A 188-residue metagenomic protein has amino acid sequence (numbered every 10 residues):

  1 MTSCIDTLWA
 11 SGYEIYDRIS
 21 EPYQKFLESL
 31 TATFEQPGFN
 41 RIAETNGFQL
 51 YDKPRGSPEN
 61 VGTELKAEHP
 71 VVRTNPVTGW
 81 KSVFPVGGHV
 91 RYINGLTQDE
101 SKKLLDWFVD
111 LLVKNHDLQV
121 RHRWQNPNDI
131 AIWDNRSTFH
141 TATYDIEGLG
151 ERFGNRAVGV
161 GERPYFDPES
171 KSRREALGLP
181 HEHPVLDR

Functional and structural regions predicted by a protein language model:
M1-I130, R136-R188: Non-heme Fe(II) oxygenase catalytic core, chiefly the N-lobe of the double-stranded beta-helix
